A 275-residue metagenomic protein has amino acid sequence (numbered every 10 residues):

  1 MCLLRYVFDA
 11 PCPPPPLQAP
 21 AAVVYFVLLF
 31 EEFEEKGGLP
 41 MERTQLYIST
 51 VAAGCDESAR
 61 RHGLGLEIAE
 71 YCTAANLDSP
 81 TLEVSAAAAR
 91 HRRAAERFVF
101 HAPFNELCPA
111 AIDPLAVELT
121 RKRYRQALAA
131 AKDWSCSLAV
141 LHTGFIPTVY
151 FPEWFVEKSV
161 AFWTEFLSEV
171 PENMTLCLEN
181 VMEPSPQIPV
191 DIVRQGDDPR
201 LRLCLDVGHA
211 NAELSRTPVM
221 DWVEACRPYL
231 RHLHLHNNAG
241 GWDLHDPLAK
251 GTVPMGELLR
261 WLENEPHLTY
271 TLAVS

Functional and structural regions predicted by a protein language model:
L3, V7-D9, F26-Q126: N-terminal pre-domain/capping segments
T44-I48, L66-I68, F98-F100, A139-L141 (+4 more regions): Hydrophobic faces of well-ordered beta-strands that scaffold small-molecule active sites in alpha/beta enzyme cores
S49-A53, A69-T73, P103-N105, G144-I146 (+4 more regions): Active-site beta-loop-alpha junctions enriched in small/polar residues
C55-G63, T81-V99, L128-W134, S168 (+3 more regions): Acidic (Asp/Glu)-rich catalytic clusters
T81-S85, V117, R121-Y124, F155-A161 (+2 more regions): Charged helix-capping and loop-helix junction motifs
E106-A111, P147-F151, A212-L214, G241-H245: A short acidic, helix-capping loop that chelates divalent metal ions and anchors anionic groups
A110-R202: Active-site acidic/histidine proton-transfer and metal-coordination neighborhood in alpha/beta enzyme cores
T164-K250: Acidic/histidine-rich catalytic cores of soluble enzymes
